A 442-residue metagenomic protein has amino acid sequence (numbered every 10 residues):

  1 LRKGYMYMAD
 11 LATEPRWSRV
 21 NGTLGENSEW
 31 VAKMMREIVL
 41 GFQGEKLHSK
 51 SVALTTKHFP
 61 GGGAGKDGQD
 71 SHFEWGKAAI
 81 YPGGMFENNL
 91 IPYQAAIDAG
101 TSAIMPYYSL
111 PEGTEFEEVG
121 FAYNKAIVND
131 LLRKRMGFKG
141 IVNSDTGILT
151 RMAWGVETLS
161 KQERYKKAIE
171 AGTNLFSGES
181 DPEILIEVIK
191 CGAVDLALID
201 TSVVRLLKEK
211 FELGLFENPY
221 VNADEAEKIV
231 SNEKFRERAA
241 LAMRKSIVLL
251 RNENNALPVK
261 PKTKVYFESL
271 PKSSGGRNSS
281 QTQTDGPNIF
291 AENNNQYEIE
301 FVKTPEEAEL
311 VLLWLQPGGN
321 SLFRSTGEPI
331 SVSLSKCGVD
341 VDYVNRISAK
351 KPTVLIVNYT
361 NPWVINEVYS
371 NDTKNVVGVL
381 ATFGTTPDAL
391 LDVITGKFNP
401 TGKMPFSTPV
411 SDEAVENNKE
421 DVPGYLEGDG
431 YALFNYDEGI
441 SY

Functional and structural regions predicted by a protein language model:
L1-R2, E45-A53, D98-I104, M136-I141 (+10 more regions): Loop/turn elements at helix/coil->beta-strand transitions in domains of secreted/extracellular proteins
R2-Y5, A53, F59, K66 (+2 more regions): Subtilisin-like serine protease catalytic core
G4-L11, T56-G62, L213, P317 (+1 more regions): Short glycine-enriched loops at secondary-structure junctions
M6-S18, A223: Short, conserved phosphate-binding/catalytic loop or strand-edge motifs used in phosphoryl-/nucleotidyl-transfer
E26-G178, P182-L198, R205: Second-shell residues forming the walls of enzyme active-site clefts
M152-A153, T158, E183-L196, K208 (+1 more regions): C-terminal non-catalytic regions of proteins with extracellular/luminal or membrane-system context
L196-N218: Mid-to-C-terminal alpha-helical segments outside catalytic/metal-binding sites
P219-N232: Flexible, acidic loop-helix segments that line cofactor/substrate-binding pockets
